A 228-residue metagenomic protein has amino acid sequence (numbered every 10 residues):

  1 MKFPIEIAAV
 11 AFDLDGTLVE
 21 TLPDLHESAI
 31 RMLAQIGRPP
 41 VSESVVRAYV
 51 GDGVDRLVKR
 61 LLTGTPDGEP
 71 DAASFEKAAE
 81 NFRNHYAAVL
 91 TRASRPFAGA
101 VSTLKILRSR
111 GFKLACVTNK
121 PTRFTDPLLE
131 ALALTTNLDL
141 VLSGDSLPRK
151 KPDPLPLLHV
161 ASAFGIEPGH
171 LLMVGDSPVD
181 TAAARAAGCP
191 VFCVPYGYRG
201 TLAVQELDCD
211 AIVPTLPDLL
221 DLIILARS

Functional and structural regions predicted by a protein language model:
M1-A9, S44, R108, T122 (+1 more regions): Asp-based, Mg2+/Mn2+-dependent phosphohydrolase catalytic module
K2-A48, V54, K59-L62: Active-site neighborhood of HAD-like aspartate-dependent phosphohydrolases
I5-A8, N84-C116, T122-D126, P154: Short, acidic loop-to-helix structural element flanking the phosphoryl-transfer center in phosphate-processing enzymes
A11-D13, V117, V174: Generic enzyme active-site microenvironment
L25-H26, V54-V58, F75, A79 (+4 more regions): A general structural signal for well-ordered alpha-helical segments in protein cores
A34-P39, P66-D71, R110, A133-N137 (+1 more regions): Short helix-capping segments at alpha-helix termini
D52-A88, A98-V101, I106: A metal-dependent, Asp-based hydrolase signature
